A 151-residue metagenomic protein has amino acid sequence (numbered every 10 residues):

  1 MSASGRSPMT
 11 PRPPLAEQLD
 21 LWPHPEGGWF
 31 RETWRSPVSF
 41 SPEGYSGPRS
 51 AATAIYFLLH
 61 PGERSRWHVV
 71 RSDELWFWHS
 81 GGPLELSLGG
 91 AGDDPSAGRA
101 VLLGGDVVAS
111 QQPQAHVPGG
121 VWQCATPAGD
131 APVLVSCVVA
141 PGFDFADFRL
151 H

Functional and structural regions predicted by a protein language model:
S2-H116, C124-T126, D130-P132, C137-L150: Non-catalytic, conserved peripheral segments adjacent to functional cores
